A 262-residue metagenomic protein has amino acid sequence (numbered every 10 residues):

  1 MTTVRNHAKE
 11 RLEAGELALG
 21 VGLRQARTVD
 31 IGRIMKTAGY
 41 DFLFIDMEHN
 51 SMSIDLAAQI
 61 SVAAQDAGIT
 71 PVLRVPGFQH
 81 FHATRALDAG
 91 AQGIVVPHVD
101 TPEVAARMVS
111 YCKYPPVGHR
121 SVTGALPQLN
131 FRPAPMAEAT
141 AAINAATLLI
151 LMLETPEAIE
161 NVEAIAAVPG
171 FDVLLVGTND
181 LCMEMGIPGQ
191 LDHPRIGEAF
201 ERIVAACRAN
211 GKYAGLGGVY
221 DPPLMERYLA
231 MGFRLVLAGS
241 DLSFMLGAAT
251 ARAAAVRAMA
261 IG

Functional and structural regions predicted by a protein language model:
M1-G262: Expand to "…catalyze enediolate/carbanion chemistry for C-C bond making/breaking, isomerization, decarboxylation
